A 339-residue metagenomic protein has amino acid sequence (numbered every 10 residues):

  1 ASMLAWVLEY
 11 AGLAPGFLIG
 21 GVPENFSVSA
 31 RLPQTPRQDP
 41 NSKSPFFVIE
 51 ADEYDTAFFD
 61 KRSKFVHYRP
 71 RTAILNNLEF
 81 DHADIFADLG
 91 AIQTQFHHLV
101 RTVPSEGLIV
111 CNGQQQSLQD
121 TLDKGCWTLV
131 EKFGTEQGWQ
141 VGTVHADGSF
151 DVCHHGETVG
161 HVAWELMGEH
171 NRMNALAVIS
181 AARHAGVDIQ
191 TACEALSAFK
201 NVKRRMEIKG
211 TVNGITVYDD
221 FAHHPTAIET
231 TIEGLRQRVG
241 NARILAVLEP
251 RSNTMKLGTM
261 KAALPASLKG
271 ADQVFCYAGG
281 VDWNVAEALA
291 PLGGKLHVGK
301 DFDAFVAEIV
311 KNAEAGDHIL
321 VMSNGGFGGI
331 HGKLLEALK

Functional and structural regions predicted by a protein language model:
A1-A14: A conserved segment at the C-terminal end of the G1
L13-N25: Short beta-strand-centered segment that lines the nucleotide-binding/catalytic pocket of NTP-utilizing
P15, N76, I92, V110 (+6 more regions): Residue-level signal for inorganic ion chemistry
E24-F80, Q119-H161, A198, K203-R205: Extended acidic/charged loop-beta regions that coordinate divalent cations and stabilize anionic phosphate/carboxylate
P36-S42, R71-T72, H97, D123-L129 (+3 more regions): ATP-dependent carboxylate-amine ligase
F58-D60, A83-A91, M255-L257, G329-K333: Glycine/threonine-rich flexible loop motifs
S105-I109, A315-G316: Short glycine-dipeptide loop
G113-S117, T135-Q137, G279-D282: Short, polar loop motifs at secondary-structure junctions
